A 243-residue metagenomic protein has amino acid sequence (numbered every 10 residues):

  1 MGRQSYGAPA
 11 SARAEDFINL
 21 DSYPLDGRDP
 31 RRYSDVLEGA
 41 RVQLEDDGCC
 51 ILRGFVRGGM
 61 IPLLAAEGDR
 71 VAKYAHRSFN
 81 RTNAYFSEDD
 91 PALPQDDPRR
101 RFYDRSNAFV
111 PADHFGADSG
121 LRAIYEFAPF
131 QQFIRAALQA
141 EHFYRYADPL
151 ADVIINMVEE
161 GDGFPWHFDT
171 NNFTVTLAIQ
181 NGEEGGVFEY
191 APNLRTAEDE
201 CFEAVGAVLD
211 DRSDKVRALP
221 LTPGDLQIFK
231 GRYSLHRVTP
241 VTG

Functional and structural regions predicted by a protein language model:
M1-D46: Fe(II)/2-oxoglutarate
L25-D26, E189, N193-R195, P240-G243: Non-heme Fe(II)/2-oxoglutarate
C50-V56, P220: Short amphipathic
V56-G59, L63-V71, A75, Q95-D148: Signature of the catalytic double-stranded beta-helix
A66, R70-E88, A191: Short, solvent-exposed beta-strand-terminating loops
H114-R122, P129-L226: Catalytic core of non-heme Fe(II) oxygenases with the double-stranded beta-helix
F164, L235-T242: Short beta-strand His + acidic residue motifs that chelate non-heme Fe in jelly-roll/DSBH and cupin folds
